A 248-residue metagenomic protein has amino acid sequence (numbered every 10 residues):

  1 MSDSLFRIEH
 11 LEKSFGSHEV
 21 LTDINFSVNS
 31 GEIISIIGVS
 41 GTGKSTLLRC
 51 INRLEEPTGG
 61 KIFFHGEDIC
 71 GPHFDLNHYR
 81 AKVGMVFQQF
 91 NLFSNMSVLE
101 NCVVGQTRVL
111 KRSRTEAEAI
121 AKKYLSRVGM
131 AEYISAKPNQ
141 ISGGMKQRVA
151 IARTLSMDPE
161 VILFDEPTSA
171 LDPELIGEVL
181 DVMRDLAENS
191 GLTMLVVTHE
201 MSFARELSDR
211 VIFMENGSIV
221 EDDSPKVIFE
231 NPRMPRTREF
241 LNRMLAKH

Functional and structural regions predicted by a protein language model:
D3-P225: ABC family nucleotide-binding domain
K226-H248: C-terminal boundary and immediately downstream tail of ABC-type ATPase nucleotide-binding domains
